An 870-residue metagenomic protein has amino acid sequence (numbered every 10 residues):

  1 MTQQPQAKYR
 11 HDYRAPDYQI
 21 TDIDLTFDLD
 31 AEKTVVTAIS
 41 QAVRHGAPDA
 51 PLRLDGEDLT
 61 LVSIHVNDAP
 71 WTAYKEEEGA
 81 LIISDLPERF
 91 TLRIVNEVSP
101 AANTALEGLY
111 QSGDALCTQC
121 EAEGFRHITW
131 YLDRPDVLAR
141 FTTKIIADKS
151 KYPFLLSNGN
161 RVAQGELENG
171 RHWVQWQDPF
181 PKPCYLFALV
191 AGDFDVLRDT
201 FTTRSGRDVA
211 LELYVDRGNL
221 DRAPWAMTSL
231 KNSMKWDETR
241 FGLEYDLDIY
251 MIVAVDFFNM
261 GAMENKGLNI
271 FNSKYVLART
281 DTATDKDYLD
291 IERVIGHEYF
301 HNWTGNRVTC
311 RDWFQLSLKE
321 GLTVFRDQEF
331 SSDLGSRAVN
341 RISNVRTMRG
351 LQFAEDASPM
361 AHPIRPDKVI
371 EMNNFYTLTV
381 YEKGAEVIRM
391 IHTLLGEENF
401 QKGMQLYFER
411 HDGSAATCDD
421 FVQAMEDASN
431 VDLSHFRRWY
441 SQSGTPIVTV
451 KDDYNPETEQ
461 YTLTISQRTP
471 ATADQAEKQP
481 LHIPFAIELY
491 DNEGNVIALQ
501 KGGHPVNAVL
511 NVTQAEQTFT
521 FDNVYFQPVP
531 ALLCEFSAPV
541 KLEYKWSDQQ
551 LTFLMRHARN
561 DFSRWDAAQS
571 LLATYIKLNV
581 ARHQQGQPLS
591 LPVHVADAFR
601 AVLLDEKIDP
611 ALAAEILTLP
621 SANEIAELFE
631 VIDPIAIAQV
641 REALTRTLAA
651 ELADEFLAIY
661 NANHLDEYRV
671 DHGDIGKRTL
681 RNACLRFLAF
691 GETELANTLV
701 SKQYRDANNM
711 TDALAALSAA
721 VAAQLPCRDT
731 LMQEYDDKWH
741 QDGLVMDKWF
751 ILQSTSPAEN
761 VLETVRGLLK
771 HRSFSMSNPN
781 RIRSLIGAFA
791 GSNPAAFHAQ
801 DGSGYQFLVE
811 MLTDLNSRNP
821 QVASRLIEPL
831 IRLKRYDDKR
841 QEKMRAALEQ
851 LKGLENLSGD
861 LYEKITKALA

Functional and structural regions predicted by a protein language model:
M1-V35, Y110-Q119, Y131, P135 (+1 more regions): N-terminal, polar/Ser/Thr-rich
T37-A42, G56, E88-N103, F141-K149 (+3 more regions): Short, hydrophobic/aromatic-enriched beta-strand segments in well-ordered soluble domains
T37-D58, W130-D133, A139-D148, D419 (+2 more regions): Surface-exposed beta-strand/loop patches in extracellular or lumenal glycoproteins
H45-S112, D133, E168-G170, V174 (+1 more regions): A surface-exposed beta-strand-loop module
T60-N67, D432-H435, T445-L532, K577 (+3 more regions): Beta-strand-rich binding/interaction modules
V95-R198, D561-R564: Extended, low-hydrophobicity, Ser/Thr/Pro/Gly-biased non-transmembrane segments
W176, R204-T458, T462-L463: Hydrophobic alpha-helical and helix-loop surface patches within well-folded domains that function as non-catalytic
G350, T377, D522-A870: Long, ordered, helix-rich scaffold segments
